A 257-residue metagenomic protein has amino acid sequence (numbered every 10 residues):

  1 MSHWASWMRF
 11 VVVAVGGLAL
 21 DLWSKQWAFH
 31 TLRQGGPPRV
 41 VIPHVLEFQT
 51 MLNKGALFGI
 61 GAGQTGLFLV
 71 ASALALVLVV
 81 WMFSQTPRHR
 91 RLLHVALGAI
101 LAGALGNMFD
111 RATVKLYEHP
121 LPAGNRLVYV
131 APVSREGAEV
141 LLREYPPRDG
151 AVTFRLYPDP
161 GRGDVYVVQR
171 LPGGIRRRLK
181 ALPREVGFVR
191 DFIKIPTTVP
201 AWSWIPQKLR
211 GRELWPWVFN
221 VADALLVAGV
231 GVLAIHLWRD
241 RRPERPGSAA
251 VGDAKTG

Functional and structural regions predicted by a protein language model:
M1-G257: Alpha-helical transmembrane bundles and membrane-interface segments of multipass inner-membrane proteins
